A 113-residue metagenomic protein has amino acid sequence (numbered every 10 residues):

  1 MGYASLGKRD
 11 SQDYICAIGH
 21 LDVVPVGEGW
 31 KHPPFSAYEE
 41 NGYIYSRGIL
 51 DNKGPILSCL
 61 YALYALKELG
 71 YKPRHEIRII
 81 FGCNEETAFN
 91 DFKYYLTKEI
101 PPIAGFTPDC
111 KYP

Functional and structural regions predicted by a protein language model:
M1-R47, E68, P73: Acidic/His- and Gly-rich active-site-bordering loop/insert found across diverse amide/peptide-bond hydrolases
N52-P113: Acidic/histidine-rich catalytic neighborhood of metal-dependent amide-processing enzymes
